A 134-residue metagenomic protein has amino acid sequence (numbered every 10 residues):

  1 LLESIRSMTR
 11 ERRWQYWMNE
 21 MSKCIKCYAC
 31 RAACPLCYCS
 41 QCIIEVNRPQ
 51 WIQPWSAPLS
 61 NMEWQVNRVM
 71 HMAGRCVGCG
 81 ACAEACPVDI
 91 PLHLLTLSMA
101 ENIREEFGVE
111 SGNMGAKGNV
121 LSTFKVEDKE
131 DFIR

Functional and structural regions predicted by a protein language model:
L2-S22, Y38-R134: Ferredoxin-type iron-sulfur electron-transfer modules in oxidoreductases and energy-metabolism complexes
C24-A29: General nucleic-acid-binding
A32: Phosphate-binding active sites in nucleotide-utilizing proteins
